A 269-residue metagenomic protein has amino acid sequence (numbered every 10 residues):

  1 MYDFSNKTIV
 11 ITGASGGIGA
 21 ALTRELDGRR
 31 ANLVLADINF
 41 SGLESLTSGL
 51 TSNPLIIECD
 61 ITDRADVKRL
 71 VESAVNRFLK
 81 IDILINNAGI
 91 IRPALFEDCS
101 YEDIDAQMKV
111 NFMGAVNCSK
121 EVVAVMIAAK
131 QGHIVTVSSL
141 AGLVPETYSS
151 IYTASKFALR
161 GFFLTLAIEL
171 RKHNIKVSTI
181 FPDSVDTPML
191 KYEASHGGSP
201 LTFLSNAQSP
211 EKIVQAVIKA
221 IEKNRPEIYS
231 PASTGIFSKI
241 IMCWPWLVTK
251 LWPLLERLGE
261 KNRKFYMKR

Functional and structural regions predicted by a protein language model:
S15-G16: Conserved glycine-rich cofactor-binding loop
R29-L46: Conserved glycine-rich Rossmann-like NAD(P)H-binding loop of the short-chain dehydrogenase/reductase
C59-R69, Y101: The beta1-alpha1 cofactor-binding region of Rossmann-like NAD(H)/NADP(H)-dependent oxidoreductases
L95-F96, S100-D105: Substrate-binding pocket helix/loop in short-chain dehydrogenase/reductase
S119, S155: Active-site helix of classical SDR
S139: Residue(s) in the substrate-gating loop at a strand-loop-helix junction that position the organic substrate next
R171-A232: SDR active-site lid
